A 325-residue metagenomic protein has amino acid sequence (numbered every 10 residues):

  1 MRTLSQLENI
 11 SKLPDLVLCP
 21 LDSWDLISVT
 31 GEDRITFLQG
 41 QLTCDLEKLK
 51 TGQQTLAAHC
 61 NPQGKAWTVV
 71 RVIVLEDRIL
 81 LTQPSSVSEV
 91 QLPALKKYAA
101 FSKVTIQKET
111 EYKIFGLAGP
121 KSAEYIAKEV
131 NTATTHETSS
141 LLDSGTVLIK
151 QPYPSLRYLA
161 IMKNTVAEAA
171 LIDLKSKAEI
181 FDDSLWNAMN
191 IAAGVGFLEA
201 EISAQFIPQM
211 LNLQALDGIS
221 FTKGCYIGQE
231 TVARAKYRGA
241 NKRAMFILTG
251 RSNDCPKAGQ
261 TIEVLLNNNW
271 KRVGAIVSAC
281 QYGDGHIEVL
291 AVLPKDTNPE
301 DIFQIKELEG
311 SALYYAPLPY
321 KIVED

Functional and structural regions predicted by a protein language model:
M1-V69, I73: Acidic, proline/glycine-enriched N-terminal capping motif
E8-P14, T55-V69, K97-A100, S139-L148 (+1 more regions): Short amphipathic beta-strand starts and helix->beta connectors
D15-C19, D25-L26, R71-A193: Acidic, low-complexity central loop/insert segments
S28-R34, L117-S122, T249-K257: Short, surface-exposed ligand-recognition loops at beta-strand->loop->(often short) alpha-helix junctions that present
G52-Q53, A133-L141, C255-T261, E300: Glycine-centered loop/turn motifs
N61-D77, F221, R251-C255: Active-site beta-strand->loop segment that positions catalytic residues and contacts the acyl thioester
A160-T249: Anionic-ligand-binding alpha/beta catalytic cores of soluble enzymes and soluble regulatory domains that recognize
L211-I219, A233-D325: Glycine-rich, small/acidic residue-mixed loop/short-helix segments
